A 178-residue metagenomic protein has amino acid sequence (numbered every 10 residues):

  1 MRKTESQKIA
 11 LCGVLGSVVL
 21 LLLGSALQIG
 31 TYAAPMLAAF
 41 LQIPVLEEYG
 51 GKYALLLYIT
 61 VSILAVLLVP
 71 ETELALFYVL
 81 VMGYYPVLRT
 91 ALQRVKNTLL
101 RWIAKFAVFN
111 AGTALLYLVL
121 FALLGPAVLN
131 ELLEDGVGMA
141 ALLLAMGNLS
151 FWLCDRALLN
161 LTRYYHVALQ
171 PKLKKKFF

Functional and structural regions predicted by a protein language model:
R2-Y53: Hydrophobic transmembrane alpha-helices
I9-V14, A33, L55-I59, A75-L76 (+2 more regions): Hydrophobic alpha-helical transmembrane segments
V14, V79-L118: Short helix-perturbing small/polar motifs within transmembrane alpha-helices
L15-V19, A38, L57-A65, V81-M82 (+1 more regions): Transmembrane alpha-helical core residues of multi-pass small-molecule transporters, especially secondary transporters
G24-T31, S62-A91: Interfacial aromatic-anchored transmembrane helix boundaries in multi-pass membrane proteins
P35, L74, Y78, P86 (+2 more regions): Short helix-terminus and kink motifs of transmembrane alpha helices, predominantly at the cytoplasmic interface
V45-L57, R94-L99: Membrane-helix interface "capping/anchor" motifs
L100-F177: Membrane-embedded alpha-helical hairpins and interfacial helices in multi-pass inner-membrane proteins
